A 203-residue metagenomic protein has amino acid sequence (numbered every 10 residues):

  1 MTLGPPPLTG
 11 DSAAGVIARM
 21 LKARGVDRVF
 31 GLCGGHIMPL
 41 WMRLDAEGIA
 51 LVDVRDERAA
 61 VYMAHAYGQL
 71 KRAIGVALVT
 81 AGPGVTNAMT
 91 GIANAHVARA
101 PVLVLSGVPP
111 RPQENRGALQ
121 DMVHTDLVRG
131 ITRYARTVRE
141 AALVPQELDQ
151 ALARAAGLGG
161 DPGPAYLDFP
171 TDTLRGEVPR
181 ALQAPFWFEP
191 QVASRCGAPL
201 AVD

Functional and structural regions predicted by a protein language model:
T2-D203: N-terminal alpha/beta PP-like core and its mobile active-site loop of ThDP/TPP-dependent enzymes
